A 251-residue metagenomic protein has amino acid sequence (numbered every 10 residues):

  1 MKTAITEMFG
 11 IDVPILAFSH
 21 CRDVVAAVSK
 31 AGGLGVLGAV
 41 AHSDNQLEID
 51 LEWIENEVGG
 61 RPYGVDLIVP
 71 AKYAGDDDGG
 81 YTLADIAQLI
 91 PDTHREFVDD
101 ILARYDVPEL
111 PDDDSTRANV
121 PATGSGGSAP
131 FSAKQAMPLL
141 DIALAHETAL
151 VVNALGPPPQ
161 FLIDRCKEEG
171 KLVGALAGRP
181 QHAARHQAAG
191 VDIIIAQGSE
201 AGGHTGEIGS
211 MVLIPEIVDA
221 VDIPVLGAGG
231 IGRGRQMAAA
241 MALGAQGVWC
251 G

Functional and structural regions predicted by a protein language model:
M1-A220: Active-site entrance/lid segments in N-terminal catalytic domains of soluble metabolic enzymes
G209-C250: Catalytic alpha/beta core domains of metabolic enzymes, predominantly
